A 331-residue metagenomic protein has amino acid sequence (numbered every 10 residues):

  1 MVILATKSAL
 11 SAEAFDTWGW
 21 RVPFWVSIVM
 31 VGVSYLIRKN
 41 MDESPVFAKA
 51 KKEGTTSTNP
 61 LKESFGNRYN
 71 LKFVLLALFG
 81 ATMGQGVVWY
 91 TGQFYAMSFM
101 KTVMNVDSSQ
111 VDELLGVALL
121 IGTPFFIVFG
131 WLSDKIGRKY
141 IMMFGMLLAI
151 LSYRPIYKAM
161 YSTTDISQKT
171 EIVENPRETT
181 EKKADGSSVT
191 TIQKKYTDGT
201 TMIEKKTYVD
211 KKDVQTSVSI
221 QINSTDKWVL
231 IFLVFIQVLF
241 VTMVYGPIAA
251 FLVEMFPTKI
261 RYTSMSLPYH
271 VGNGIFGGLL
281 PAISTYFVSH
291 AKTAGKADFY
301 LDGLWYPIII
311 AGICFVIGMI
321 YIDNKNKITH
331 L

Functional and structural regions predicted by a protein language model:
S8-W25, Q215-S224, V288-I309: A membrane-interface helix-boundary motif in multi-pass transporters
S34-M41, Y153-T163, Y306-L331: Multi-pass alpha-helical transporter architecture, strongest for 12-TM Major Facilitator/SLC carriers used
K39-P60, L331: Flexible cytoplasmic inter-helical loops of multi-pass small-molecule transporters
N70-L119, Y157, V189-Q193, F276-S284 (+1 more regions): Extracytoplasmic gate region of multi-pass secondary transporters
V103-L120, S224-F232, L301-W305: Loop-to-transmembrane helix entry
D134-M146: Cytoplasmic membrane-interface "Motif A"-like loop-to-helix N-cap segments of 12-TM Major Facilitator Superfamily
P155-F232, K292-K296: Low-complexity, proline/glycine-enriched hydrophobic segments characteristic of transmembrane helices
K259-K292: A late C-terminal transmembrane helix in Major Facilitator Superfamily
